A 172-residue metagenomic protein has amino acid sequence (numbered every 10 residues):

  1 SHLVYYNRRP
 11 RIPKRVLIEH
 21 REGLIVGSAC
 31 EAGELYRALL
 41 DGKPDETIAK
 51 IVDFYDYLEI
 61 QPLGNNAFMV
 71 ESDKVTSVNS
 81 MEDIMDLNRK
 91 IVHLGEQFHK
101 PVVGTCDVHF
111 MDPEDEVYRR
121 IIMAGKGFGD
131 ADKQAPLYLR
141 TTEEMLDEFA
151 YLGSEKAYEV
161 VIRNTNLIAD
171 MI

Functional and structural regions predicted by a protein language model:
S1-I172: Phosphodiester-processing cores and adjacent nucleic acid-binding clamps
